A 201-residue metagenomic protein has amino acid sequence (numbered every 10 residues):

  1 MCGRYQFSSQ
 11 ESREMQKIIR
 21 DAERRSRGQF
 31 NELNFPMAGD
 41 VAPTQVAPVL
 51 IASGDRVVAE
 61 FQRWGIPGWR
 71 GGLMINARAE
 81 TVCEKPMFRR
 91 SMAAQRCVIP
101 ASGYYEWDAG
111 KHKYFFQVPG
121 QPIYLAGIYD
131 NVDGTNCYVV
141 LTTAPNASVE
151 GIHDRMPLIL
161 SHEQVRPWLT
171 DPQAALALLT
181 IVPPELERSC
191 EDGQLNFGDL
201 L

Functional and structural regions predicted by a protein language model:
M1-L201: Short linear sequence motif anchored by a di-proline
